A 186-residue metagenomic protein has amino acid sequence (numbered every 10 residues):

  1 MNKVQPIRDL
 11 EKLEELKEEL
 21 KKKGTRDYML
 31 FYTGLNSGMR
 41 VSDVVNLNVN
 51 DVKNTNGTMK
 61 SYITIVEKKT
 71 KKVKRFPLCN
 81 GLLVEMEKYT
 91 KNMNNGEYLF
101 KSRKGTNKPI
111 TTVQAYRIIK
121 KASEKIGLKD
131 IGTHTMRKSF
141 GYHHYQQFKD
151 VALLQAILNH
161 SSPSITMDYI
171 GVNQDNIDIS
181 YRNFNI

Functional and structural regions predicted by a protein language model:
M1-I186: Conserved catalytic core of the tyrosine transesterase superfamily
